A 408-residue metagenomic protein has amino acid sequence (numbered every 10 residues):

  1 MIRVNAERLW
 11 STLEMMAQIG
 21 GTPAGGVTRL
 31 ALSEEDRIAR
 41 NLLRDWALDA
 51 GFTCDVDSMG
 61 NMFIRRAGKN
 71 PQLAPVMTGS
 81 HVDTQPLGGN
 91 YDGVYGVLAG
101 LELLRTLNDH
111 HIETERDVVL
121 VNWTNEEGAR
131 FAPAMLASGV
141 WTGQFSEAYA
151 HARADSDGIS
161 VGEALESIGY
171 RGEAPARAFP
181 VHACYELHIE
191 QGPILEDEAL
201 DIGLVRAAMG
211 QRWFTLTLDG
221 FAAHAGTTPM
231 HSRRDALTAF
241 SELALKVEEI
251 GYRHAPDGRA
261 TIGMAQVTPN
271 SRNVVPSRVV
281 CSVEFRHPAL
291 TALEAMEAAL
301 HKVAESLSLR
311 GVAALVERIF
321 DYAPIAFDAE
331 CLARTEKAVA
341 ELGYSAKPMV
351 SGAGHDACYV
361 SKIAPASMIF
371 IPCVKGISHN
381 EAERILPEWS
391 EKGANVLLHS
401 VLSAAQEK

Functional and structural regions predicted by a protein language model:
R3-G89: Acidic/His- and Gly-rich active-site-bordering loop/insert found across diverse amide/peptide-bond hydrolases
L9-T22, G79-S80, A346-V396, V401-A404: Zn-dependent metallopeptidase/amidohydrolase metal-coordination segment
M16, T78, L87-E127, R212-L218 (+4 more regions): Alpha-helical metal-binding/catalytic segments enriched in His/Glu/Asp
R29-A31, T261-N270, S282-P288, A313-L332 (+1 more regions): A short beta-alpha structural unit
D55-D57, E113-D117, G172-A176, T227 (+4 more regions): Flexible, glycine/charged-enriched surface loops at secondary-structure junctions
V82-T84, V118-A129, Q191, A222 (+2 more regions): Acidic, glycine-rich active-site loops and adjacent beta-strand->loop/helix elements that engage anionic groups
N125-E126, R130-L290: Midchain, well-structured core segments that form catalytic/ion-binding scaffolds
R206, H224, T228-H254, L300-K302 (+1 more regions): His/Asp/Glu-rich mid-to-C-terminal helical/loop segments that flank catalytic regions of hydrolases
